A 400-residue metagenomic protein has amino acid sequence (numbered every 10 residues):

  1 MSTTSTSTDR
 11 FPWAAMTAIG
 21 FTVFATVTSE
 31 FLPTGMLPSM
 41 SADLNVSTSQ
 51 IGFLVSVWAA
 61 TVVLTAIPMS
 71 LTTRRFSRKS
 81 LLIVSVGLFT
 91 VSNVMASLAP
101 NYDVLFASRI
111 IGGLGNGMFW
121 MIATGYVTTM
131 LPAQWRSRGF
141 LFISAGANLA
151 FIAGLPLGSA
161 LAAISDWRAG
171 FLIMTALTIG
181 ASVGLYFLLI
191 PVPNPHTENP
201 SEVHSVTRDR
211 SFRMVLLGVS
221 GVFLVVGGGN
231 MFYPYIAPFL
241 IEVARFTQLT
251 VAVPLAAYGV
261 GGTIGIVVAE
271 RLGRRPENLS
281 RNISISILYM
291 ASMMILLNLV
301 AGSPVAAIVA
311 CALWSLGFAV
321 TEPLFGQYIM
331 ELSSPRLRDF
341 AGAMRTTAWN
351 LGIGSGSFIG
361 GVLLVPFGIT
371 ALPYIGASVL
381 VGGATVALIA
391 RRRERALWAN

Functional and structural regions predicted by a protein language model:
N45, S77, L98-V104, G115 (+2 more regions): Helix-breaking motifs and short loop linkers at transmembrane-helix boundaries and internal kinks in secondary membrane
L64-P100: Conserved MFS/SLC helix-loop-helix module at the cytosolic interface between two early adjacent transmembrane helices
A66-S77, G265-N278, L364: Helix-to-loop junctions at the C-terminal end of transmembrane segments in multipass secondary transporters
S92-M95, D103-I111, V305-L313: Paired small-residue
S108-L149: Cytoplasmic helix-loop-helix junction between adjacent transmembrane helices in 12-TM secondary transporters
T175-H196, V386-R391: C-terminal membrane-cytosol helix-exit motif in multi-pass small-molecule transporters
S280-F325: C-terminal transmembrane helical hairpin of 12-TM major facilitator-type secondary transporters
L332-I369, G376: A late C-terminal transmembrane helix in Major Facilitator Superfamily
